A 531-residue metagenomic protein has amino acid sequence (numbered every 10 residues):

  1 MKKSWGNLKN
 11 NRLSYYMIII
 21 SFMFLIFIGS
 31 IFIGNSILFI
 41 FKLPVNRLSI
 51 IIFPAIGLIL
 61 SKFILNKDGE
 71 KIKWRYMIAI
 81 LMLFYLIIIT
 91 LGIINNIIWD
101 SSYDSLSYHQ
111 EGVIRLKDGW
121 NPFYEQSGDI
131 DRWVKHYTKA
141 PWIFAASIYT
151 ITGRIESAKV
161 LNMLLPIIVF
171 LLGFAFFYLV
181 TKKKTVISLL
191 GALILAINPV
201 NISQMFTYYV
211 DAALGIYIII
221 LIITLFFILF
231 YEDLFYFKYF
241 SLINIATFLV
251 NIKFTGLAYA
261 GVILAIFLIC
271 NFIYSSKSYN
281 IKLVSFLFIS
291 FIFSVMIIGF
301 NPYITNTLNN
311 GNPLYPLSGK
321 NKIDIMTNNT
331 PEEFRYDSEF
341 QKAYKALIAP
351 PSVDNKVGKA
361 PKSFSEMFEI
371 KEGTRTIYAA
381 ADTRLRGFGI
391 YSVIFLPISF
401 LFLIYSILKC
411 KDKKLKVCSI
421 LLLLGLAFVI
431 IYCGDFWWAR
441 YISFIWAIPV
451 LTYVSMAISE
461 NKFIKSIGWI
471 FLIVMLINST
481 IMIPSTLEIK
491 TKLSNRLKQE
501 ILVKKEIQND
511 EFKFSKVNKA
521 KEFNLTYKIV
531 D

Functional and structural regions predicted by a protein language model:
M1-R75: Membrane-embedded, hydrophobic transmembrane alpha-helices
G29-F32, G57-L65, S147, V160-K182 (+2 more regions): Transmembrane-helix motifs of polytopic, lipid-linked glycan transferases
I78-L86, F235-T247, T255, A260-L268 (+4 more regions): Signature aromatic-anchored transmembrane alpha helix within multi-pass, membrane-resident enzymes that catalyze glycan
I98-G112, D118-F144, T152, E156 (+2 more regions): Extracytoplasmic catalytic/substrate-binding loops of multi-pass membrane glycan-assembly enzymes
I114, D211-Y217, L249-I252, L257-Y259 (+1 more regions): Hydrophobic/aromatic-rich transmembrane helices and adjacent perimembrane loops
W142-A146, I323-I407: Lumenal/periplasmic acceptor-binding loop at the mouth of the active site in multi-pass, GT-C-fold membrane enzymes
E156-S157, G173-P199, D233, D412-L424: Transmembrane-helix signature of polytopic, membrane-embedded enzymes that assemble or transfer cell-envelope glycans
V474-V530: Membrane-embedded, lumen/periplasm-facing catalytic core of multi-pass transferases that use lipid-linked donors
